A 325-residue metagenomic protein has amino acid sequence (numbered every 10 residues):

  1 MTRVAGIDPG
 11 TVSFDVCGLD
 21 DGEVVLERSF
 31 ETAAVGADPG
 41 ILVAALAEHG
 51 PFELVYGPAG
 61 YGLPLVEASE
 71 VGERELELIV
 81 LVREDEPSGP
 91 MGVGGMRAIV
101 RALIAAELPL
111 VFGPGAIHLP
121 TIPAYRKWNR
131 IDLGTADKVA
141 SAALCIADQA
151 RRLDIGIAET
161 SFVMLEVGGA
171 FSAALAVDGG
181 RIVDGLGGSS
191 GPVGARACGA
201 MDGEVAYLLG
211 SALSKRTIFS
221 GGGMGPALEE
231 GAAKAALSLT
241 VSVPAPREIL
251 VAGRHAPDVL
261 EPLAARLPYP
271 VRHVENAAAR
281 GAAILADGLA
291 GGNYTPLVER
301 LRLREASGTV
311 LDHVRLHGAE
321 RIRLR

Functional and structural regions predicted by a protein language model:
M1-E27, T160-G187: Gly/Thr-rich phosphate-binding beta-strand-loop-beta motif of the actin/hexokinase/Hsp70
M1-E70, A105-A106: N-terminal glycine/serine-rich phosphate-binding loop of ATP-dependent small-molecule kinases, especially carbohydrate
A44-L54, R152-G156, A233-E248: Phosphate/pyrophosphate-binding loops at sites that engage ATP/ADP/AMP, CoA/4′-phosphopantetheine, polyphosphate
P51-R130: Short beta-strand-loop/turn "lid" adjacent to the catalytic site in phosphate-handling enzymes
K127, I131-G156, G179-M224: Glycine-rich phosphate-binding loop plus the immediately following alpha-helix
A212-L250: Adenine-nucleotide phosphate-binding core of ATP-dependent small-molecule kinases
A245-L263: Glycine-rich phosphate-binding loops at beta-strand->alpha-helix junctions
P262, P268-R325: Glycine-rich phosphate-binding/hydrolytic loop that grips phosphoryl groups
